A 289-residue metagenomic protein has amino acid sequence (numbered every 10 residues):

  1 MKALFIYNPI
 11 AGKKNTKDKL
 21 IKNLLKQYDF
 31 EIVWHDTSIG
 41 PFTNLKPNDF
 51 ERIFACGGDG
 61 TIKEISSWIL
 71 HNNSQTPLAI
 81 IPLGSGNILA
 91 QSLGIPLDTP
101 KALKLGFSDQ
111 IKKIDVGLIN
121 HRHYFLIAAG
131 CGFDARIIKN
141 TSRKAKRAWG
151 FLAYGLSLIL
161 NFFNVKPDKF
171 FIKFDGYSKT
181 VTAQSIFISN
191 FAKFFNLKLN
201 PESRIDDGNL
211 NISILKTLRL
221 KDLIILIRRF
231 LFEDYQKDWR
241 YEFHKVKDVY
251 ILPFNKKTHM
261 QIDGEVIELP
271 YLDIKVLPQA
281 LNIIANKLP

Functional and structural regions predicted by a protein language model:
L4-I6, I10, N15-K19, Y28 (+2 more regions): Catalytic core of DAGKc-family lipid kinases
Y7-P9, G57, K216, A285: Short beta-strand/turn micro-motifs composed of small residues that flank or help shape donor/cofactor-binding pockets
N15-T16, E64-S66, A90-Q91, R136 (+2 more regions): Short glycine-/acidic-enriched loop or helix-start segments at secondary-structure transitions that form or flank
E31-Q75: N-terminal small/polar loop signature for handling phosphorylated ligands or for N-terminal nucleophile
G130, F187-L199, V266: Glycine-rich phosphate/pyrophosphate-binding beta-alpha loops
A145-L152, K198, E202-D222: Gly/Ser/Thr-rich active-site loops/lids in small-molecule metabolic enzymes that frequently grip phosphoryl groups
K166-D168, T182-Q184, D206-N211, K245-K247: A generic structural signal for short beta-strands and their flanking turns/coil linkers
F174, T180, R204, I214-P289: ATP/nucleoside-binding phosphotransfer catalytic cores, i.e., glycine-rich phosphate-binding loops
